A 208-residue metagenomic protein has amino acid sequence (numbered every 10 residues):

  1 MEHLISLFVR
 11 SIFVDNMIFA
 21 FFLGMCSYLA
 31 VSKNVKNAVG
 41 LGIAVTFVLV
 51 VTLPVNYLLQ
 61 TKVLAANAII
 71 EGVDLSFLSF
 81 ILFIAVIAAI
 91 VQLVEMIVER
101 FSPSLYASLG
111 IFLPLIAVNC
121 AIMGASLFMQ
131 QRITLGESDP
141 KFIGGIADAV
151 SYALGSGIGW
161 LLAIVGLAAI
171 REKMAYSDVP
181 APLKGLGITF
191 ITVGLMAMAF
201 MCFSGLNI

Functional and structural regions predicted by a protein language model:
S6-A20, V73-I87, V150-A163: Structural signature of hydrophobic alpha-helical transmembrane segments
S6-F47: Juxtamembrane transmembrane-helix termini in multi-pass membrane transport proteins
F22-A30, E95-F101, F112-L113, C120-D139: Generic transmembrane alpha-helix signature in multi-pass membrane proteins, especially transporters/channels
L23-N37, V91-L105, L167-D178: C-terminal ends of transmembrane helices
L23-S27, V45-V51, I84-L93, V118-A125 (+2 more regions): Hydrophobic core segments of alpha-helical transmembrane domains in multi-pass membrane transport and ion-translocation
N37-F47, L78-F83, L105-I116, P182-I188: Cytoplasmic-side transmembrane-helix entry/capping segments in multi-pass membrane proteins
T61-L109: Ordered, amphipathic secondary-structure segments that act as subunit-interaction surfaces in large macromolecular
E172-F190: Interfacial loop-to-transmembrane junctions
